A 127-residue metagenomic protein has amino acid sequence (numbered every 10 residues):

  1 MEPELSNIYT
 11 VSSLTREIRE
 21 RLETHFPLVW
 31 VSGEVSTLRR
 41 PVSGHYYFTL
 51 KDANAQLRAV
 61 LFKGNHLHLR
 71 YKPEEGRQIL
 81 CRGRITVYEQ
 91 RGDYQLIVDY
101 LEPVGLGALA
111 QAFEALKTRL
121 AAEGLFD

Functional and structural regions predicted by a protein language model:
M1-D127: Acidic, two-metal ion nucleic-acid-processing modules in DNA metabolism proteins
